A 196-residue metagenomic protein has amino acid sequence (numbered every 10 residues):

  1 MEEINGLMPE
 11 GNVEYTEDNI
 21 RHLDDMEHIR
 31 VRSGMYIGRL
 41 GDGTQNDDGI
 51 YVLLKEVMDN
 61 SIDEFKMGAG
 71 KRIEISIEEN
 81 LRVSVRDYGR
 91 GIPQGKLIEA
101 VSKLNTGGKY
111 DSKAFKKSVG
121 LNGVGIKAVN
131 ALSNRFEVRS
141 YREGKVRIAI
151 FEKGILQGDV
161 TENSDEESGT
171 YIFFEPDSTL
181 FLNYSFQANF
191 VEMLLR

Functional and structural regions predicted by a protein language model:
E2-N19, L81-K96, G107-R196: GHKL-type ATPase core
D25-M26: Alpha-helix capping/hinge segments and adjacent helical runs
Y36, L40-D48, F181: Flexible beta-alpha connector loops of hexameric P-loop NTPases
T44-I73, G125-L132: Conserved ATP-binding N-box helix of the HATPase_c
R72-N80: Short beta-strand/loop element within the Bergerat-fold HATPase_c
